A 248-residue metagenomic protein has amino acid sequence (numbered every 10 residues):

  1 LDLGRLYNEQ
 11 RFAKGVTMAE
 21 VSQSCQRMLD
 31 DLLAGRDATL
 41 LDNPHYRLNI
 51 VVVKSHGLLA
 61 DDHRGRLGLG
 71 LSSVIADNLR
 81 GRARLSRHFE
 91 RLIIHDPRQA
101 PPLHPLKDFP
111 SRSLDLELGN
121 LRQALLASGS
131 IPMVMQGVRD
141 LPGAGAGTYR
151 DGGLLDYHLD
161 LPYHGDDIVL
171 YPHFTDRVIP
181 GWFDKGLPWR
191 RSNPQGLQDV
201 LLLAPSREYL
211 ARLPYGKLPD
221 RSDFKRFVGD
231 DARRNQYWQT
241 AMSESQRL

Functional and structural regions predicted by a protein language model:
D2-L248: Patatin-like phospholipase
